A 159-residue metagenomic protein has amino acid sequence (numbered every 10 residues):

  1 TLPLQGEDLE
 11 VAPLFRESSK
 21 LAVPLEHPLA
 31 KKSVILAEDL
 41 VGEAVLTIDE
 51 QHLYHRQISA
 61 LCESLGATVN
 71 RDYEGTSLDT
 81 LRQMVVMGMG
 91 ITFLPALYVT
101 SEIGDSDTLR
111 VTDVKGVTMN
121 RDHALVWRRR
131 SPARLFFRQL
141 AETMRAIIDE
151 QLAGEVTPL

Functional and structural regions predicted by a protein language model:
T1-L2, T47-I48, A67-S77: Short beta-strand-to-loop elements that line the ligand-binding cleft of bilobed periplasmic-binding protein-like
T1-L4, P24-L25, S77, L94-Y98: Beta->alpha turn/N-cap motifs
T1-V23, A60-L61, V86-M89, R110-T112: Short beta-strand-centered segments that line the small-molecule binding cleft or hinge of alpha/beta clamshell
G6, H52-L53, D79-T80, Y98 (+1 more regions): Short alpha-helical
G6-E50, N120-S131, R145-D149: Hydrophobic/proline-rich hinge and linker segments of small-molecule sensing/allosteric domains, predominantly
E10, A44, T68-R71, T108-R110: Conserved beta-strand segments of alpha/beta enzyme cores
L40, Q83-M89, L125: Hydrophobic residues within well-ordered alpha-helices
A44-L65, A133-E142, I148-T157: Secondary-structure junction motif
